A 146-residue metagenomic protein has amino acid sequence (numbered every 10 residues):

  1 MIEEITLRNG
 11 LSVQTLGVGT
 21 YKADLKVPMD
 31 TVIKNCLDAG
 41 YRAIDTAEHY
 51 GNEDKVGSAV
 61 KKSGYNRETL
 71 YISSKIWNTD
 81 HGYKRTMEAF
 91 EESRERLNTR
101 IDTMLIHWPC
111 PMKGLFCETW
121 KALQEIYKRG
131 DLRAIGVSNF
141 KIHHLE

Functional and structural regions predicted by a protein language model:
M1-L70, T99, A122, K128: N-terminal binding-site loop/beta-alpha segment at the start of enzyme catalytic domains that lines or forms
E3, Y41-R42, N78, W108 (+1 more regions): Residue-level detector of alpha-helix boundaries and kinks
V13-V27, S74-K84, W108-G114: Active-site mouth loops of central-metabolism enzymes
T20-K22, T46-E48, T69, S74-I76 (+2 more regions): A cross-domain feature marking catalytic cores of carbohydrate-active enzymes and several ubiquitous metabolic/repair
D24, K84-E146: Glycine/proline-rich, positively charged, aromatic-decorated active-site loop/lid region on the catalytic face
D38, K75-I76, D80, E92 (+1 more regions): Solvent-exposed, non-transmembrane amphipathic alpha-helical segments
S58-A59, N66, N78, L115 (+1 more regions): Charge-rich, low-complexity amphipathic helices in intrinsically disordered tails/linkers adjacent to domains
V60-G64, T79-H81, V137-F140: Short, exposed beta-strand "edge-strand" segments with a Pro/Gly-rich flavor and a Y/T-containing core
